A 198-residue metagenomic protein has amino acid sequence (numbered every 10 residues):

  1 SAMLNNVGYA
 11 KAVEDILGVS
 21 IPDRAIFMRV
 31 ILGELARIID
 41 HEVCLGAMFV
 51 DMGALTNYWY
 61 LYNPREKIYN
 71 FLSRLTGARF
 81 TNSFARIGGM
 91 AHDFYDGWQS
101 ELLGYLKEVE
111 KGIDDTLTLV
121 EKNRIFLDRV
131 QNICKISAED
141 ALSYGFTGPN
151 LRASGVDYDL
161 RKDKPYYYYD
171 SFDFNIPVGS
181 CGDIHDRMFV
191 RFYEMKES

Functional and structural regions predicted by a protein language model:
S1-S198: Active-site bordering "gate/hinge" segments that shape substrate access to catalytic or cofactor-binding pockets
